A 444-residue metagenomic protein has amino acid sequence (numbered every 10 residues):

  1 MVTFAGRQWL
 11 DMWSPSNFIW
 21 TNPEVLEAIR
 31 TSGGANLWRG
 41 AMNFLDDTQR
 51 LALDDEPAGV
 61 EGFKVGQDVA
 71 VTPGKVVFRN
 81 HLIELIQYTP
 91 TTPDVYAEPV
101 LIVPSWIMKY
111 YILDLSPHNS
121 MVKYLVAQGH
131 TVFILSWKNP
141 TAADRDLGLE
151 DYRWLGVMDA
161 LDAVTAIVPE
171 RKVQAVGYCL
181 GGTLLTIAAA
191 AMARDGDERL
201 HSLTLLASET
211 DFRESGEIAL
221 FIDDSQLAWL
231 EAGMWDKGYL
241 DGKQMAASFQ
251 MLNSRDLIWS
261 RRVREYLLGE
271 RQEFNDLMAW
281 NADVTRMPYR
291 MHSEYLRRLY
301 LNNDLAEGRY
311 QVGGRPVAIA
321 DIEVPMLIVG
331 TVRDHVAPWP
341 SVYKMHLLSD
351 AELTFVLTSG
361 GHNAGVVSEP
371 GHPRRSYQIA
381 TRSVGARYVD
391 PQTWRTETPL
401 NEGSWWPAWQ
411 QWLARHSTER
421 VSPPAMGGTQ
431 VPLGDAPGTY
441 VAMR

Functional and structural regions predicted by a protein language model:
M1-W38, L45, A166, E170 (+3 more regions): Alpha/beta-hydrolase-fold enzymes
N43, R50-T141: Short, surface-exposed "cap/lid" segments of acyl-processing enzymes
D144-V168: Alpha/beta-hydrolase active-site loop
L161-G181: Alpha/beta-hydrolase fold nucleophile elbow
A175-G177, L206, V329: Short beta-strand immediately N-terminal to the catalytic nucleophile in serine-hydrolase-like folds
L296, M345, S349-R387: Catalytic histidine neighborhood in serine/cysteine hydrolases with alpha/beta-hydrolase-type architecture
I322, I328-G330, D334: Short beta-strand/loop motif that positions the catalytic acidic residue of the alpha/beta-hydrolase fold
H335-S341: Conserved alpha/beta-hydrolase "acid-adjacent" motif
